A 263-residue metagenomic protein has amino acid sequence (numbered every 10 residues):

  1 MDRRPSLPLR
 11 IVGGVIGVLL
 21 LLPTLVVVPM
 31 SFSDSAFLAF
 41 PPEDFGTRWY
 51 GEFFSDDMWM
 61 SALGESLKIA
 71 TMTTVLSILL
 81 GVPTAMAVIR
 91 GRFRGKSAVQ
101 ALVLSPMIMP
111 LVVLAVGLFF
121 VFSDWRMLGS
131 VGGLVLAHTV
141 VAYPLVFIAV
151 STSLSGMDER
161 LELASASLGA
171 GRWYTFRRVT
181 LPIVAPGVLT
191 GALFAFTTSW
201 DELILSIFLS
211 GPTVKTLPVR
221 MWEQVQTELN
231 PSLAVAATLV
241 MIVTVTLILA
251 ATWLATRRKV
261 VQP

Functional and structural regions predicted by a protein language model:
D2-P5, S35, Y50-M58, W200-A250: Interhelical loop and adjacent transmembrane-helix boundary motif in polytopic membrane transport permeases
D2-R10, G95, S151-E162, A166 (+2 more regions): C-terminal transmembrane helix and the adjacent membrane-cytosol boundary/short C-terminal tail of inner/organellar
S6-G13, G17-V18, P83-L118, E162: Cytoplasmic-entry segments and transmembrane alpha-helices of multi-pass inner-membrane transporters
V12, G17-L25, T139-V140, F147-S151 (+2 more regions): Transmembrane alpha-helices
L22-D57, I207-P212, P263: Short membrane-interfacial helix/loop motifs at transmembrane-helix boundaries
L38, P42, T47, G95-K96 (+3 more regions): Membrane-interfacial helix termini and adjacent extracytoplasmic/periplasmic loops of multi-pass transporters
D57-V88: Transmembrane alpha-helix signature in integral membrane proteins
S61-K68, F120-L145, A185-V188, A192 (+1 more regions): Loop-to-helix entry region at the N-terminal start of transmembrane alpha-helices in multi-pass membrane transporters
